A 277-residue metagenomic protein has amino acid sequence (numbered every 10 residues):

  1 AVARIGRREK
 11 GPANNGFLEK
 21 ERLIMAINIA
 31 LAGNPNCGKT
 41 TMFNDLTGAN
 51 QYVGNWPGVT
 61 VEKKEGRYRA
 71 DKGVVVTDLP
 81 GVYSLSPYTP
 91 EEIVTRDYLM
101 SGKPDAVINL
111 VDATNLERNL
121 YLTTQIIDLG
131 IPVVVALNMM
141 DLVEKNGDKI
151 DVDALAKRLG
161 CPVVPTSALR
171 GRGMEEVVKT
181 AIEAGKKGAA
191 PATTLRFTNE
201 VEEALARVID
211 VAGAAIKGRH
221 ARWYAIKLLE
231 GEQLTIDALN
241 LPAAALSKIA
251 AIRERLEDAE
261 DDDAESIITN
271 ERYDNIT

Functional and structural regions predicted by a protein language model:
A1-I24: Short, Lys/Arg-enriched N-terminal segments with co-localized hydrophobic residues within the first ~10-30 amino acids
E21-G81: Conserved G1/Walker A P-loop phosphate-binding module
M42-F43, V61, V76-D78, T95 (+4 more regions): Residue-level signature of catalytic and energy-coupling elements of molecular machines, predominantly ATP/GTP-dependent
A49, G58, G81-V82, A113-E117 (+2 more regions): Conserved nucleotide-binding/hydrolysis micro-motifs of P-loop NTPases
G73-P80, K103-P104, V135-A136, L256-E257: Gly-rich Lys/Arg/Thr-decorated short loops/hinges at beta-loop-alpha junctions or inter-strand turns that position
L85-E92: Short glycine-rich substrate-engagement loop in P-loop NTPases that contacts/grips substrate
R96-P162: Conserved C-terminal guanine-recognition region of P-loop GTPase G domains, centered on the G4
V134, E144-T277: Alpha-helical transmembrane helix bundles of large polytopic membrane transport and channel proteins
